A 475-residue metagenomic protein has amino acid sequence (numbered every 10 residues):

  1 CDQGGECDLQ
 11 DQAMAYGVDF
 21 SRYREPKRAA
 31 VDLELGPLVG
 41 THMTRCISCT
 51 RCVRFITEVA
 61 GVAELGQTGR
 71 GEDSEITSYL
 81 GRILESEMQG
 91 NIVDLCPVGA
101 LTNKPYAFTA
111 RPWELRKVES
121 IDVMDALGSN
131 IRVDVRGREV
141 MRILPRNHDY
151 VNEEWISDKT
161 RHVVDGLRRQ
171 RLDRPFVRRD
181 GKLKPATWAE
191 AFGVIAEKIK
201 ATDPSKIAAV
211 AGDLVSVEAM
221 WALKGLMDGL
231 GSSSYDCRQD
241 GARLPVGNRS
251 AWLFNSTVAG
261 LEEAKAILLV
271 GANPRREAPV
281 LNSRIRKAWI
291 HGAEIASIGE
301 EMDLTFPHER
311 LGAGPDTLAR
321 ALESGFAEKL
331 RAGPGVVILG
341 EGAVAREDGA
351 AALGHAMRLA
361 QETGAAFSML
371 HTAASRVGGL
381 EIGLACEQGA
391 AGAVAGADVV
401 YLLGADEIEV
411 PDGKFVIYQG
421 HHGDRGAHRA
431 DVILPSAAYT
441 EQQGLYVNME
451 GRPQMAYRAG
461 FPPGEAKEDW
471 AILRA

Functional and structural regions predicted by a protein language model:
C1-G325: N-terminal export/assembly segments and adjacent metallocofactor-ligating motifs of anaerobic energy-metabolism
Y235, Q239-A475: Non-catalytic alpha/beta scaffold blocks inside enzyme catalytic domains
